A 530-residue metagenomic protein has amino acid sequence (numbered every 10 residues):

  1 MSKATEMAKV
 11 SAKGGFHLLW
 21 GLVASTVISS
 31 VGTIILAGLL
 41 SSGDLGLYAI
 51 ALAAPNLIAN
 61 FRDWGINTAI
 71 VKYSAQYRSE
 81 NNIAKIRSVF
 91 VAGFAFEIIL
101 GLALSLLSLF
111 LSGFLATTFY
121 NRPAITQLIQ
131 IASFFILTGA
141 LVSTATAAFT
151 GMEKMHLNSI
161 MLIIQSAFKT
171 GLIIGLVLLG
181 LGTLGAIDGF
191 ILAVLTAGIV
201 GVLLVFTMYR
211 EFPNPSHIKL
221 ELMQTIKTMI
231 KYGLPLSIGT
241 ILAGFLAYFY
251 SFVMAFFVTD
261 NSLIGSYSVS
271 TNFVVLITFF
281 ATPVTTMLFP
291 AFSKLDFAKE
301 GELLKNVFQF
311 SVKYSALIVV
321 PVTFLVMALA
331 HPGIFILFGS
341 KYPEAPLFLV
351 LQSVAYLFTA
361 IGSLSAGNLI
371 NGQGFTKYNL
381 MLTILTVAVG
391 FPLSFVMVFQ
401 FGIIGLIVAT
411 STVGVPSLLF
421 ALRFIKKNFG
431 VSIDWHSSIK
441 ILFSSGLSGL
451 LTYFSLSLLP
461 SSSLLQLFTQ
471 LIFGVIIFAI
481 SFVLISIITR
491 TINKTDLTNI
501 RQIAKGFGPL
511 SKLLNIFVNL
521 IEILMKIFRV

Functional and structural regions predicted by a protein language model:
M1-S11, T183, V202-A247, M287 (+3 more regions): Interhelical loop/hinge segments that connect adjacent transmembrane helices in multipass membrane
M1-S29, I83-A92, H217-G239, A345 (+1 more regions): N-terminal membrane topogenesis motif
V10-K72, F96, G101-L109, F135-I136 (+2 more regions): Signature of the first transmembrane helix
K13-S30, Q165, G189-A197, G201 (+8 more regions): Transmembrane helical elements of multi-pass membrane transporters/channels
W64-E80, T150-G151, R210-N214, S270-V319 (+1 more regions): Helix-loop junctions and terminal segments of transmembrane helices in multi-pass membrane transport/translocation
S112-A132, N261, V326-F358, L465: Interfacial segments at transmembrane-helix termini and the short loops linking adjacent helices
T126, Q130, I160-R210, T271 (+6 more regions): Hydrophobic alpha-helical transmembrane segments
T386, H436-N499, G506-F507, K526-V530: Transmembrane alpha-helical segments of multi-pass transport proteins
